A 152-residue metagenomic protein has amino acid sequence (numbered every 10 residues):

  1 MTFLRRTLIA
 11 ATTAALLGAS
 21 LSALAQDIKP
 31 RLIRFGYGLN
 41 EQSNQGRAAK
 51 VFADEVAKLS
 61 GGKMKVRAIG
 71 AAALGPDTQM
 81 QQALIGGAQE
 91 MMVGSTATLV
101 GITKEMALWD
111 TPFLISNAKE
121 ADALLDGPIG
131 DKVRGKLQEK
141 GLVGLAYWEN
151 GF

Functional and structural regions predicted by a protein language model:
M1-L32: Short, low-complexity disordered leader/linker segments with a strong preference for bacterial N-terminal type II
T12, K63, A88: Conserved functional loop/turn residues at catalytic and ligand-binding sites
S22-G36, A57-K65, Q138: Immediate post-signal peptide segment of exported/extracytoplasmic ligand-binding proteins
R34-V51, A71-P76: Extracytoplasmic "Venus flytrap"
Q42-R67, G127: Short, polar/charged alpha-helical segment
D54, Q82, E90, S95-F152: Contiguous mixed-secondary-structure segments that line small-molecule binding/active-site clefts of soluble domains
V66-G75, A146: Short beta-strand-to-loop elements that line the ligand-binding cleft of bilobed periplasmic-binding protein-like
D77-Q81: Short, hydrophobic alpha-helical packing/hinge segments within bilobed ligand-binding/sensory domains
